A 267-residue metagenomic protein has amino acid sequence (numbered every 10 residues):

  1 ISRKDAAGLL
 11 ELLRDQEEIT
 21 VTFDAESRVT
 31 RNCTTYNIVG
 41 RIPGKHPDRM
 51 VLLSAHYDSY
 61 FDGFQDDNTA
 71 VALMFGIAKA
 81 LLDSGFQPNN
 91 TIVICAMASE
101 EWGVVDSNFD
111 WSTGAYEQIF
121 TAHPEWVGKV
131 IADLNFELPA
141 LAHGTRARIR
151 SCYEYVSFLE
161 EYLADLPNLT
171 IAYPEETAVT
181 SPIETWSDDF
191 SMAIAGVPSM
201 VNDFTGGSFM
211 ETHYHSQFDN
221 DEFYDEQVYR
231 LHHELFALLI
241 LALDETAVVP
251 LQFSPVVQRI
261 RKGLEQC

Functional and structural regions predicted by a protein language model:
I1, V21-F23, I38-R41, M50-S54 (+5 more regions): Structural recognition of the beta-strand scaffold that forms the well-ordered cores of secreted hydrolase catalytic
I1-Q65, F75-F86: Soluble metallo-hydrolase cores and metallopeptidase-like ectodomains found primarily in the secretory/periplasmic
D5-A6, R28-T30, K45-P47, Y57-F61 (+4 more regions): Solvent-exposed loop/turn segments at secondary-structure junctions within structured extracellular/periplasmic domains
A7, D15-F23, V29-V39, L53 (+5 more regions): Hydrophobic, small-residue-rich alpha-helical packing segments that form membrane-like cores
A7, E11, A72-K79, Y116 (+3 more regions): Solvent-exposed, polar/charged alpha-helical surfaces in well-ordered, non-transmembrane soluble domains, broadly
C33, V130, P139-G263: Active-site-adjacent substrate-binding region of metalloamidase/peptidase-like peptide-processing proteins
S59-E154: Acidic/histidine-rich catalytic neighborhood of metal-dependent amide-processing enzymes
